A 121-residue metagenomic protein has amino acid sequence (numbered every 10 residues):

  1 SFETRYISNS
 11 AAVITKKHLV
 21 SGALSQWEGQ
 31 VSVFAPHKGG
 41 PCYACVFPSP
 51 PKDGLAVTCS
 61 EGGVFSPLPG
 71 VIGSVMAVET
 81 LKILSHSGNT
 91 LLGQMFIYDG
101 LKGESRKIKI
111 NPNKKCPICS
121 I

Functional and structural regions predicted by a protein language model:
S1-I121: Glycine-rich phosphate/adenylate-binding loop
